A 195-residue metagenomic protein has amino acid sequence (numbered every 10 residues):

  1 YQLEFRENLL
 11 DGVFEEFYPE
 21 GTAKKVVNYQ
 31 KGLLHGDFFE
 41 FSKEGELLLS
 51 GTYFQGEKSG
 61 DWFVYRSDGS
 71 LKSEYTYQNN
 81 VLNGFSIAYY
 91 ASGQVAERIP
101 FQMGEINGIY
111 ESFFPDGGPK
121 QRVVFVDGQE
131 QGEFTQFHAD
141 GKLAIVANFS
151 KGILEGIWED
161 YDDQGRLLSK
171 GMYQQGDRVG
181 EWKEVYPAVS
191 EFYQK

Functional and structural regions predicted by a protein language model:
Y1-K195: Glycine/tyrosine- and acidic-biased, solvent-exposed loop/turn segments at the edges of beta-strands
